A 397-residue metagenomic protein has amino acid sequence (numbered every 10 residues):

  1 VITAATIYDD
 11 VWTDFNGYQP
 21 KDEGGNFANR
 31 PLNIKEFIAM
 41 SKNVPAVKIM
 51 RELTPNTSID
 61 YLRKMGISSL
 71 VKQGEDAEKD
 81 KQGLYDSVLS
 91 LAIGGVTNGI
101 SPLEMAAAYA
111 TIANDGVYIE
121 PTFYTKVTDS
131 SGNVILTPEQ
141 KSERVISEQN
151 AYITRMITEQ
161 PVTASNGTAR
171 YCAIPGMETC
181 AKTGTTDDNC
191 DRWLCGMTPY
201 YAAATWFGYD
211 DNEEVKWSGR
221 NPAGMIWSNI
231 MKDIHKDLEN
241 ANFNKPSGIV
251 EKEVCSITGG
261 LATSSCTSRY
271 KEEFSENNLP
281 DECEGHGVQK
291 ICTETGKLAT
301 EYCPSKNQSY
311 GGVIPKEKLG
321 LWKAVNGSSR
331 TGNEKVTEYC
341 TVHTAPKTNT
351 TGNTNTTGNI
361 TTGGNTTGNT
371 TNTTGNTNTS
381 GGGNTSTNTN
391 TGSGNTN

Functional and structural regions predicted by a protein language model:
I2-S58, V88, S130-R155, E159-Q160: Conserved catalytic neighborhood of penicillin-recognizing serine enzymes
T3-A4, E36-M40, N98-G285, Q289 (+1 more regions): A penicillin-recognizing enzyme superfamily signal
Q19-N26, T54-M105: Mid-domain, small-residue-enriched loop/turn segments at the edges of structured enzyme/sensor domains
I34, A46, S90, P102-M105 (+1 more regions): Short runs of predominantly hydrophobic/aromatic residues within well-ordered alpha helices that form helix-helix
K48-I49, G95, A181-K182: Thr-Gly-centered strand-to-loop micro-motif
M50-L53, D60-M65, Q73-A77, L84 (+3 more regions): Short coil/turn segments at secondary-structure boundaries
K252-G358, T362: Low-complexity, Gly/Ser/Thr/Pro-rich intrinsically disordered linker/tail segments
A345-N397: Ser/Thr/Gly/Pro-rich low-complexity, disordered linker/stalk segments of secreted and cell-surface proteins
